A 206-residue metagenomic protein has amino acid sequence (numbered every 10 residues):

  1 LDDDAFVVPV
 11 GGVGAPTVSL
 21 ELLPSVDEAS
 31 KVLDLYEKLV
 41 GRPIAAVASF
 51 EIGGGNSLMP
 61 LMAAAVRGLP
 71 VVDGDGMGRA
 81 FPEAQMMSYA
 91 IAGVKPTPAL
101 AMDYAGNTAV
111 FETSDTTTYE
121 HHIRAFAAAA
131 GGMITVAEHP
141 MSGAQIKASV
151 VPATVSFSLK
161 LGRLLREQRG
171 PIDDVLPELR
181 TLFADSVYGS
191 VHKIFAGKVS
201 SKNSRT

Functional and structural regions predicted by a protein language model:
D3-A45: Glycine-rich oxoanion-binding loops at beta->alpha junctions
D4-V13, M86-F126: A structural-propensity feature for long, helix-poor, extended segments
A29-S30, S49-L61, G78-E83: Short glycine/serine/threonine-rich phosphate/pyrophosphate-binding segments that cradle anionic phosphate groups
L39, M59-P70: Alpha-helix C-terminal capping segments
P43-N56, P70-V72: A short, small-residue-rich loop immediately preceding and capping a beta-strand
V66-Q85: Short, acidic/small-residue loops that bind anionic groups at enzyme active sites
A105-V155: Conserved anion/nucleotide-ligand pocket segment
R163-T206: Oxyanion-binding "anion nests"
